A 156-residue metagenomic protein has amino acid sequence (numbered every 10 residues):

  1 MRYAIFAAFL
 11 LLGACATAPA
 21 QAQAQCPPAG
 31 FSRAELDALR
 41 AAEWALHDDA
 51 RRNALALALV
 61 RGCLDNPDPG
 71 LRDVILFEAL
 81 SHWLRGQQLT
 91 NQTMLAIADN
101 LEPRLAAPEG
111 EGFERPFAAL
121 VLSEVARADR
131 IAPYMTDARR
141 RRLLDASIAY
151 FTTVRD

Functional and structural regions predicted by a protein language model:
I5-A14: Bacterial N-terminal signal peptides
T17-Q23: Sec/Tat signal peptide C-region and signal peptidase I cleavage site
Q23-A56: Extreme N-terminal leader/anchor segments
W44-A50, W83-M94, A126-R140: Flexible loop/turn segments at the boundaries of HEAT repeats in alpha-solenoid HEAT proteins
R52-L59, L71, A79, L89 (+2 more regions): Structural recognition of alpha-solenoid helical scaffolds
P67-P69, G110-E111: Short inter-helical turns and helix N-cap capping residues of alpha-solenoid HEAT/ARM repeat scaffolds
G70-G86, P116-A128: Non-membrane alpha-helical segments in proteins
E102, A106-D156: Eukaryote-skewed repeat-based solenoidal scaffolds used as protein-protein interaction platforms, primarily
